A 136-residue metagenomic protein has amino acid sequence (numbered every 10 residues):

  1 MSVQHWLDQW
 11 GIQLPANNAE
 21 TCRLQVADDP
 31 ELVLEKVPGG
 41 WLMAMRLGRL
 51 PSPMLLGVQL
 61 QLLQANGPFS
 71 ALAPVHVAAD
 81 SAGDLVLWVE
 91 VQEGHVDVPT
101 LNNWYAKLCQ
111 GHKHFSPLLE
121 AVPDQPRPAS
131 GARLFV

Functional and structural regions predicted by a protein language model:
M1-E31, S70-L72, A78-D80: Charge-rich, low-complexity N-terminal segments
V3, L55-L56, L101: Generic alpha-helical secondary structure
C22, W41-L42, G83-L85: Hydrophobic residues embedded in beta-strands of well-ordered beta-sheets
D28, R49, V91-E93: Non-catalytic surface loops within mature trypsin-like serine protease
L32-S52: Short, well-structured hydrophobic secondary-structure segments
R46-V86: Short, internal acidic amphipathic alpha-helical interface segments that mediate docking to partner proteins
Q61-L63, P68-S70, V91-D124: Ampiphathic alpha-helical segments that act as solvent-exposed interaction surfaces
L119-V136: Short, highly charged C-terminal tails/helix-capping segments
